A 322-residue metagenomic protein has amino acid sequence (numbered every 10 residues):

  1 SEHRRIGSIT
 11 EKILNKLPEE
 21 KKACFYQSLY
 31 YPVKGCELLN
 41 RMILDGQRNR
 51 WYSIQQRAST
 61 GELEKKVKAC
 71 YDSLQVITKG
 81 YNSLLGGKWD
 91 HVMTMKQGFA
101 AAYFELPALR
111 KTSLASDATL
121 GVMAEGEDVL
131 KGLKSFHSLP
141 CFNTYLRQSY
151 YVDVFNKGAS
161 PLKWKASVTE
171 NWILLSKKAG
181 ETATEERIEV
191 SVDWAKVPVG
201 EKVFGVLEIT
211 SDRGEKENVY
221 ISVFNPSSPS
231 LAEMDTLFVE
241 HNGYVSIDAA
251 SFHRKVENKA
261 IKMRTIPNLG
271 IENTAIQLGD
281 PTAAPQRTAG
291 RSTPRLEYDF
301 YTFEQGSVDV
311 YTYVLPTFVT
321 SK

Functional and structural regions predicted by a protein language model:
S1-N156, Y244-R287, P294-F303, S307-T312: Catalytic domains of carbohydrate-active enzymes that cleave complex glycans
Y145-K322: Extracytoplasmic
